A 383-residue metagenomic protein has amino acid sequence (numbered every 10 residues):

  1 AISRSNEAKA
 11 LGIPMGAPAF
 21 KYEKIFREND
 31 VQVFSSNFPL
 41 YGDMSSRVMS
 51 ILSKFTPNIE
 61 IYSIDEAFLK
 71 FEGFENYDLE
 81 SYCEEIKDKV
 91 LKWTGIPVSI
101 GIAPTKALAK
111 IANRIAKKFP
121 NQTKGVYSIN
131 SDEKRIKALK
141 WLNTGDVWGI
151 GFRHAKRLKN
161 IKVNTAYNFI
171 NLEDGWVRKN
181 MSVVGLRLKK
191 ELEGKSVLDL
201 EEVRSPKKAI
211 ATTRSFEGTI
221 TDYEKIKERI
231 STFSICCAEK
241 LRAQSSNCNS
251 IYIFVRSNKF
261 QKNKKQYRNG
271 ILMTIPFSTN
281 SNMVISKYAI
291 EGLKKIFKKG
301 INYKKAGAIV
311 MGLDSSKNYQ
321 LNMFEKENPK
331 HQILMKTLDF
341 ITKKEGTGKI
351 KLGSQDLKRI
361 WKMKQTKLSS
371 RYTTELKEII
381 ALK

Functional and structural regions predicted by a protein language model:
A1-I64, F68, L192: Residues that scaffold, gate, or flank divalent-cation-dependent active/transport sites
R47, I51-F55, E85-T94, R157 (+3 more regions): Generic non-transmembrane alpha-helical segments
Y62-E66, A103-K106, S246-S250, I301-K305 (+1 more regions): Short Gly/Ser/Thr- and Asp/Glu-enriched loop/turn motifs at secondary-structure junctions
L69-K87, K162: Catalytic palm subdomain of template-directed nucleic-acid polymerases, centered on the conserved carboxylate motif
L79-N143: Long, highly charged, low-complexity intrinsically disordered interaction regions that mediate electrostatic DNA/RNA
H154-N302: DNA-contacting surface of Y-family translesion DNA polymerases
I275-K383: Acidic, metal-coordinating catalytic segment for phosphate/diphosphate chemistry, firing primarily on the Nudix
